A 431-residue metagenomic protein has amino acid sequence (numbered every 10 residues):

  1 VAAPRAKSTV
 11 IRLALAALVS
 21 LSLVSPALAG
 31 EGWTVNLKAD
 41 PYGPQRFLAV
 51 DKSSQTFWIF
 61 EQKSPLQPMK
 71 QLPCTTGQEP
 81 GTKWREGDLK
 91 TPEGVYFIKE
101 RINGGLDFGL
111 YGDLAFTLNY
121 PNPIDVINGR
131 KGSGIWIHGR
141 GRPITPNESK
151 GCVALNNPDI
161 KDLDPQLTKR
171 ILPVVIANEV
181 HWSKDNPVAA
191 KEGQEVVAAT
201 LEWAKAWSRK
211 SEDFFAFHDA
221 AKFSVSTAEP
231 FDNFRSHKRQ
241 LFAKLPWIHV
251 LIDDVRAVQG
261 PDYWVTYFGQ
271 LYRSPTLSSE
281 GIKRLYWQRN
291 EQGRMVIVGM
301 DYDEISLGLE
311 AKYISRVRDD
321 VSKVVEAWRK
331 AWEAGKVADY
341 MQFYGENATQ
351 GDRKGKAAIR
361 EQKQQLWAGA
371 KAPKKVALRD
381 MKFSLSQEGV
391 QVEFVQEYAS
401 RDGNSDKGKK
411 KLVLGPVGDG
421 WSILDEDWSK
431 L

Functional and structural regions predicted by a protein language model:
L13-V24: Bacterial N-terminal signal peptides
E31-G32, D40, D88-E93, I102-L201: Exported/periplasmic cell-wall-interacting domains
E31-R46, L72-G87, G94-I102, N157-K161 (+1 more regions): N-terminal post-signal-peptidase region of extra-cytosolic proteins
P73-P80, I137-G141, L271-R273, V298-E310 (+2 more regions): Short, solvent-exposed aromatic-acidic interface loops
A177-R209, D301-A334, D339-Q342, E346: Short, low-complexity N-terminal intrinsically disordered segments enriched in polar/charged residues
R209-S226, A334-G351, A357: Short, well-ordered alpha-helical segments enriched in acidic and aromatic residues
S236-R284, E361-K411: Surface-exposed, charged secondary-structure patches
E280-R316, Q391-E393, K407-L431: Short beta-strand edge/turn micro-motifs at domain boundaries
